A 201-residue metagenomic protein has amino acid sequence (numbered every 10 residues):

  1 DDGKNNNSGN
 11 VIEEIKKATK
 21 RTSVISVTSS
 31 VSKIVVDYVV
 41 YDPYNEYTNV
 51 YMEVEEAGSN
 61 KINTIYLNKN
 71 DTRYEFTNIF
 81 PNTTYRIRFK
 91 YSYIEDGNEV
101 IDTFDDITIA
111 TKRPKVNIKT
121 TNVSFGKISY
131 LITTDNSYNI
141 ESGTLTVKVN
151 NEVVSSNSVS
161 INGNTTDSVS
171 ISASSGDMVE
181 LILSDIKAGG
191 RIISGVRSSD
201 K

Functional and structural regions predicted by a protein language model:
D2-G3, G9-Y44, P81, V100-K127 (+2 more regions): Pro/Thr/Ser/Gly-rich low-complexity, intrinsically disordered linker/stalk tracts
Y41-A57, D135-T146, V179: Solvent-exposed loop/turn segments flanking beta-strands in beta-repeat/beta-sandwich domains
E53-I62, I94-D96, T146-V154: Change "in extracellular beta-sheet-rich domains … of secreted and cell-surface proteins" to "in beta-sheet-rich domains
T64-N70, S158-G163: Short beta-strand segments within Ig-like beta-sandwich modules, predominantly Fibronectin type-III
T72-Y74, T165-V169: Short strand-edge motifs at loop-to-beta-strand transitions and within beta-strands of extracellular beta-rich domains
F76-P81, S170-A173: Short, flexible loop/turn segments at beta-strand junctions in immunoglobulin-like and fibronectin type III
S92-E99, K187-I193: Short, solvent-exposed loop/turn segments at the edges of extracellular beta-sandwich modules
